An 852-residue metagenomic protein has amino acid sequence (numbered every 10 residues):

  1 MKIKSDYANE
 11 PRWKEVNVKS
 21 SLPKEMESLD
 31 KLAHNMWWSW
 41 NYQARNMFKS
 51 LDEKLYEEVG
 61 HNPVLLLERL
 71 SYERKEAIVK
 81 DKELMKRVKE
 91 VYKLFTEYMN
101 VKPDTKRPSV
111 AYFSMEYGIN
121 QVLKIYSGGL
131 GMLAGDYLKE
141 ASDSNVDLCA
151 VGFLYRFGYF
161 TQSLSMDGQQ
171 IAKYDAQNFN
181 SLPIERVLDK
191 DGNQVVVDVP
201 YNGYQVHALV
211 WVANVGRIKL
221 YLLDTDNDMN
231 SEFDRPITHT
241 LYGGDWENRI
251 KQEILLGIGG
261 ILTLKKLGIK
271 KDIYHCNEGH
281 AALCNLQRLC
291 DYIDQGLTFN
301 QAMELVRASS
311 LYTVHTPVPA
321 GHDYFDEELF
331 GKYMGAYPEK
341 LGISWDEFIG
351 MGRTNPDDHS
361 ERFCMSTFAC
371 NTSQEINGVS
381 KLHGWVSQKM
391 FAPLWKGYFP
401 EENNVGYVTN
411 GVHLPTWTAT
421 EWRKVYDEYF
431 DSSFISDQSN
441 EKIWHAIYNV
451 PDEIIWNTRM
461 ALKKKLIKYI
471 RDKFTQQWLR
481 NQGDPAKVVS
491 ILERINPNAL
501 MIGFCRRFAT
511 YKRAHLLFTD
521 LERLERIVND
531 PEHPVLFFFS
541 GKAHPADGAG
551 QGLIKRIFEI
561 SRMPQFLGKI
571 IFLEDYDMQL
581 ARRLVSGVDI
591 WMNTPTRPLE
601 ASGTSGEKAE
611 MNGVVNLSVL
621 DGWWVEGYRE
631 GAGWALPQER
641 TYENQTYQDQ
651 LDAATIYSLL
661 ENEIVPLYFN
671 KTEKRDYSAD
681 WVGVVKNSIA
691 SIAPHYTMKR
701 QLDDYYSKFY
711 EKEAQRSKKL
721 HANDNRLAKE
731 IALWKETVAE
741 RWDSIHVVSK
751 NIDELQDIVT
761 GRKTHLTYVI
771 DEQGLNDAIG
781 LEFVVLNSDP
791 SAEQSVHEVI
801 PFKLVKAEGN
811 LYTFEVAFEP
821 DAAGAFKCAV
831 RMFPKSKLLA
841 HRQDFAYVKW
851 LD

Functional and structural regions predicted by a protein language model:
M1-D852: Catalytic cores of carbohydrate-active enzymes across secretory and cytosolic contexts
